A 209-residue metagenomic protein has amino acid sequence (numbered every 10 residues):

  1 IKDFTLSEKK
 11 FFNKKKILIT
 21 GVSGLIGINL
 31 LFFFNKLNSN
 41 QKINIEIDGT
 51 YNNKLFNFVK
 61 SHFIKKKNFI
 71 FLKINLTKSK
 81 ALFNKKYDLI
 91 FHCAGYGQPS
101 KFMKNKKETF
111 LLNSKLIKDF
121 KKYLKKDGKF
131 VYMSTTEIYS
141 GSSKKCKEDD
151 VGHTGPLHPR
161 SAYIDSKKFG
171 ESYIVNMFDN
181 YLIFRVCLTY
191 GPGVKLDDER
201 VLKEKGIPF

Functional and structural regions predicted by a protein language model:
K9, K16-K36: N-terminal Rossmann NAD(P)H-binding glycine-rich loop of SDR-like oxidoreductase domains
S39-F56: Conserved glycine-rich Rossmann-like NAD(P)H-binding loop of the short-chain dehydrogenase/reductase
K66-L89: Conserved Rossmann-fold cofactor-binding substructure of NAD(P)-dependent oxidoreductases
I90, M103-V131: NAD(P)-cofactor binding segment of oxidoreductase domains
C93-G97, S134-E137: Conserved NAD(P)H cofactor-binding loop of Rossmann-fold oxidoreductase domains
K118-R160, L182: Conserved Rossmann-fold NAD(P)-dependent oxidoreductase catalytic core, especially the SDR/UDP-sugar
K144, R160, S172-F209: NAD(P)-dependent short-chain dehydrogenase/reductase
A162, S166: Active-site helix of classical SDR
